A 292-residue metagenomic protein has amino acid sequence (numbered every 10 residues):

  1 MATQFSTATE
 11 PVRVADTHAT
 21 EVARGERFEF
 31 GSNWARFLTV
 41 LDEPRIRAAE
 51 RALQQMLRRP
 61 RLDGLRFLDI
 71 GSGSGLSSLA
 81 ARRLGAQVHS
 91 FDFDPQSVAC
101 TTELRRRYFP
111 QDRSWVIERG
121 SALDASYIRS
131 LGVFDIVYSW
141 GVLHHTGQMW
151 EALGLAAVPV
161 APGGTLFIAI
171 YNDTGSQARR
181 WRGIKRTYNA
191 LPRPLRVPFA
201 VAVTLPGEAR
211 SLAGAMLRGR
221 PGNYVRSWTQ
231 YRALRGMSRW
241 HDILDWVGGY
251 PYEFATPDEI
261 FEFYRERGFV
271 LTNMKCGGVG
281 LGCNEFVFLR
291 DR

Functional and structural regions predicted by a protein language model:
E43-D63: Conserved alpha-helix/loop element of class I SAM-dependent methyltransferases that forms part of the SAM/SAH-binding
L65-G71: Conserved class I S-adenosyl-L-methionine
L76, A80-A125: Class I SAM-dependent methyltransferase SAM/SAH-binding core
Y127-I136: A short acidic, Gly/Pro-enriched loop at the edge of an enzyme's catalytic core that lines a small-molecule cofactor
I136-G147: A short SAM/SAH-binding and catalytic strip from SAM-dependent methyltransferases
W150-P162: A short glycine-rich, Lys/Arg-flanked "PGG" loop and its adjoining helix->strand segment in the class I
T165-V197: Conserved class I S-adenosyl-L-methionine
W181, A190-F269: Substrate-binding/catalytic lobe of Class I Rossmann-like enzymes that use SAM or dcSAM, i.e., the mid-to-C-terminal
